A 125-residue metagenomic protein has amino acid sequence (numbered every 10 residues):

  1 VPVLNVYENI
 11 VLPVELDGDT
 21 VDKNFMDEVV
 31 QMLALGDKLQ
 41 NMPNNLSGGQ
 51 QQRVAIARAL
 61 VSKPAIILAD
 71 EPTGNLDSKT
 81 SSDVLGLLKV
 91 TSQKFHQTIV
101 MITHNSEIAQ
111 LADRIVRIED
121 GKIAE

Functional and structural regions predicted by a protein language model:
V1-L111, I115-R117: ABC family nucleotide-binding domain
I115-E125: H-loop (His-switch) and adjacent beta-strand-loop-beta switch element of ABC-type ATPase nucleotide-binding domains
